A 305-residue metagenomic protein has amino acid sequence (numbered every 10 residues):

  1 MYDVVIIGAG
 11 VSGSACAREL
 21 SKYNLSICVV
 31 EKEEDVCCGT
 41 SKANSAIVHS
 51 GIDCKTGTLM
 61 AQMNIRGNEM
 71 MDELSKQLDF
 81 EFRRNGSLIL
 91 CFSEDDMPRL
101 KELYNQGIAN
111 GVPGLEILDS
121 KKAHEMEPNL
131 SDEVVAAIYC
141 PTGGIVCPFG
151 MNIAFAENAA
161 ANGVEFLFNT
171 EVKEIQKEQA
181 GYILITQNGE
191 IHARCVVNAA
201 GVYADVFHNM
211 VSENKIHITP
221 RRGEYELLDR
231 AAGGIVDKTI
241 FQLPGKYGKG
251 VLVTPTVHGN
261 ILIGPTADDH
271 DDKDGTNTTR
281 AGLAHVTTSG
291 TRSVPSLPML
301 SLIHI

Functional and structural regions predicted by a protein language model:
V4-C28: N-terminal Rossmann-like FAD-binding beta1-loop-alpha1 element of flavoenzymes
V5-I7, I191-G201: Short hydrophobic core segments
R18-E19, V48, F80-R84, A200-L302: Active-site substrate-recognition segment that forms the wall of the catalytic cavity or substrate channel
K22-S41: Glycine-rich FAD pyrophosphate-binding loop
A46-M126, G250-V251: Dinucleotide-binding Rossmann-like beta1-alpha1 core, especially the glycine-rich loop that anchors the ADP
Q62, S93-R99, Y139-E157, T276-A281: Short beta-strand to alpha-helix junction loop
T142-R194: Helical element adjacent to the flavin cofactor pocket in flavoenzyme catalytic cores
